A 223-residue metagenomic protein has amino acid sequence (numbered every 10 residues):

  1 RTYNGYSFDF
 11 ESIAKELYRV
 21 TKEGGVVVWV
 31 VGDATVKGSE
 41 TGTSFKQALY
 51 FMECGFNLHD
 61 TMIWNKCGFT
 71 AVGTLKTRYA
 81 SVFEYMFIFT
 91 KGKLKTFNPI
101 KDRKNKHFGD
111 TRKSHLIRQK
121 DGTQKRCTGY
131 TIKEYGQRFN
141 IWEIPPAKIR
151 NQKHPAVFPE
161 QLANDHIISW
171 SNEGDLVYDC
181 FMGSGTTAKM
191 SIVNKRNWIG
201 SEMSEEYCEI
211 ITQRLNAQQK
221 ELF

Functional and structural regions predicted by a protein language model:
R1-N216, L222: Core catalytic lobe of class I
